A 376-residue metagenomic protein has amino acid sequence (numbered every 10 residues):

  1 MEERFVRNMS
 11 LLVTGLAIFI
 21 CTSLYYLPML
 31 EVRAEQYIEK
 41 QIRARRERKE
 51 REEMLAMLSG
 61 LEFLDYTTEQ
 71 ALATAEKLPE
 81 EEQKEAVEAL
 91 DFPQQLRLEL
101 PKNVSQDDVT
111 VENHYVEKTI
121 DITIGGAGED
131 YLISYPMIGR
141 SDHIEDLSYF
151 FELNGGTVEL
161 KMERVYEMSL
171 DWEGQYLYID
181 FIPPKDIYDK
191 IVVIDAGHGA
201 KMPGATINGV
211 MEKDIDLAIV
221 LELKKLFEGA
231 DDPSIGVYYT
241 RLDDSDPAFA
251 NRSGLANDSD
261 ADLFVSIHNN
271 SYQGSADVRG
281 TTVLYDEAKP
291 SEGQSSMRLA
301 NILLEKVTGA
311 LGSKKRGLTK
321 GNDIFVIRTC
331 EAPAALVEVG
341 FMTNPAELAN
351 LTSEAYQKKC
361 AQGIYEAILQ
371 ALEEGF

Functional and structural regions predicted by a protein language model:
M1-V193, A200, M211, K225 (+2 more regions): Short linear recognition/processing motifs and adjacent strand/loop elements at protein termini and domain edges
A73, I207-M211, N350-E354: Short glycine-enriched, charge-decorated loop/helix-capping segments at active-site entrances that position
A73-E76, A89, S296, K314 (+2 more regions): Glycine-centered structural positions embedded in regular secondary structure
Y176-N301, G309, S313, K358: Catalytic-core regions of hydrolytic enzymes
N270-G274, G317-F376: Active-site-adjacent mobile loop/cap segments within catalytic or ligand-binding domains
E305: Acidic, glycine-rich loop-and-strand cores that form catalytic or ligand-binding grooves in diverse globular domains
